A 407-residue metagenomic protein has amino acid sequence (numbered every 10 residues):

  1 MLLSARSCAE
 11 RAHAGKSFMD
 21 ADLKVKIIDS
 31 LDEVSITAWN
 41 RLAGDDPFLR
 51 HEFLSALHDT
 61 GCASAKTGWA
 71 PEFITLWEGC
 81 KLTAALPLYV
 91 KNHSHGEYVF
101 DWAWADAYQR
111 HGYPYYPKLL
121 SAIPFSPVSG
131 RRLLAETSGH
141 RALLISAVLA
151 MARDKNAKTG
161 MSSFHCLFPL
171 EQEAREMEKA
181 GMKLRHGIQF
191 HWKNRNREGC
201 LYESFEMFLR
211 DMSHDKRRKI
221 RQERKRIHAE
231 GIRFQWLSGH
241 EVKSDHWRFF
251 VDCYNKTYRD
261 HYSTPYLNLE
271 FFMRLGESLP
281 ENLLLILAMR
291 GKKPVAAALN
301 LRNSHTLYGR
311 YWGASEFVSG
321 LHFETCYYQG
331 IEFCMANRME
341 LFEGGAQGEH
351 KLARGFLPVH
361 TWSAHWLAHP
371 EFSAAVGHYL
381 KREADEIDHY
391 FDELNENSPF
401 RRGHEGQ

Functional and structural regions predicted by a protein language model:
L2-Q407: N-acyltransferase acceptor-side catalytic subdomain
